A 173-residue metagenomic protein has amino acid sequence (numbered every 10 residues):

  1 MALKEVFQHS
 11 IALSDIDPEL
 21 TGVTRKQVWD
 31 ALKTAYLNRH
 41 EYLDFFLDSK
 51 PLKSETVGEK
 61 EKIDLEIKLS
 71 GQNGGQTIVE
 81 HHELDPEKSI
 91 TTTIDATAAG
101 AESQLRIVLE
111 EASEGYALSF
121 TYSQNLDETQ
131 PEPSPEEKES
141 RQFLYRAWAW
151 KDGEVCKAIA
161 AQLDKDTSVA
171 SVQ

Functional and structural regions predicted by a protein language model:
M1-V57: Hydrophobic ligand-binding cavity/cleft-lining segments
K4-V6, L20, Q72, Q130-S134 (+1 more regions): Extended beta-strand/beta-hairpin segments
F7-H9, I63-I67, E80, L105 (+1 more regions): Hydrophobic residues positioned within well-ordered beta-strands of beta-sheet architectures
L13-D15, G71-N73, Q124-E128: Beta-strand elements of well-folded, non-transmembrane domains
D48-P51, T77-E83, E102-E111: Hydrophobic/aromatic beta-strand elements that line small-molecule binding cavities or substrate pockets in beta-rich
D48-S49, G153-Q173: Short, highly charged C-terminal tails/helix-capping segments
P51-T97: Glycine-rich portal/gate segments that line the openings of hydrophobic small-molecule binding cavities
T93-W150: Beta-strand/loop substructures that line and gate deep hydrophobic ligand-binding cavities in soluble
